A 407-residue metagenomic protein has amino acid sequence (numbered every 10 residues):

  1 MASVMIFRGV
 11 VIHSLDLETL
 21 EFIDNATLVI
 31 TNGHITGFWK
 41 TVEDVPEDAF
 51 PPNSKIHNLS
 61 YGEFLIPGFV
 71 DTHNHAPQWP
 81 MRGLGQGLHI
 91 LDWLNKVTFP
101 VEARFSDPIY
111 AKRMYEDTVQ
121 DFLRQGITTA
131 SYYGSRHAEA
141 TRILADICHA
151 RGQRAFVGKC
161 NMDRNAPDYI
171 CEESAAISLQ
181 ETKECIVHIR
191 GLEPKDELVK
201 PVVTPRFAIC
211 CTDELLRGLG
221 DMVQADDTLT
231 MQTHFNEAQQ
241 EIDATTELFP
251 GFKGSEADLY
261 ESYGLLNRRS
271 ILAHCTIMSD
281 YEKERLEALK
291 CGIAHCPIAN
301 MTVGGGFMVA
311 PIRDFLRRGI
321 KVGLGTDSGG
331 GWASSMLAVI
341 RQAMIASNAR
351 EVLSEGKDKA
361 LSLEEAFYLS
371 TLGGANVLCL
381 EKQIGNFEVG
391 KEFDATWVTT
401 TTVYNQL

Functional and structural regions predicted by a protein language model:
M1-P52: N-terminal metal-binding scaffold of metallo-dependent hydrolase/deaminase domains
A2-R8, P46-W93, E116, Q120-R124: Replace "His-x-His-based motif
V10, L28, G33, G62 (+14 more regions): Divalent metal-coordination and catalytic microenvironments
P80-R113, R164-A175, A238-R269, G292 (+1 more regions): Active-site gating loops and adjacent loop-to-helix segments of metal-dependent hydrolytic enzymes
R82-Q153, S178-K195: Alpha-helical scaffold segments that flank or form the walls of functional sites
T128-T129, L229, K321: Short acidic/polar active-site loop segments enriched in Thr and Asp
E139, I143-T276, Y281-K283: Metal-coordinating catalytic core of metallo-dependent amide/deamination hydrolases
S262-L266, P311-Y404: His/Asp/Glu-enriched, well-ordered alpha-helical/loop segment that forms or immediately abuts the divalent-metal
